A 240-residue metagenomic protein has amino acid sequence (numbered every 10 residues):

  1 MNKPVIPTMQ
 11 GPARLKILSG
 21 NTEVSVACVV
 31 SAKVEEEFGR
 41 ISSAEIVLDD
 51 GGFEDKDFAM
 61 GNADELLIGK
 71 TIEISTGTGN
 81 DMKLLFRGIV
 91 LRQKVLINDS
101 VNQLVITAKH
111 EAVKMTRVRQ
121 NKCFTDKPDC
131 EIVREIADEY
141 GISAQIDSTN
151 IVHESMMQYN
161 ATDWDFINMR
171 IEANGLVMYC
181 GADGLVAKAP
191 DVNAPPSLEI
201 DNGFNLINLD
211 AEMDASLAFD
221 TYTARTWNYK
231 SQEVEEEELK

Functional and structural regions predicted by a protein language model:
M1-I68, K109-V113: Juxtamembrane "anchor/assembly" segments of surface/extracellular structural proteins
N2-K3, K94, Q103-A112, S148-D210 (+1 more regions): Short beta-strand-centered interaction patches in the first periplasmic/extracellular domains of large envelope
V5-M9, S19, P196-K240: Acidic, small/polar-enriched beta strand-loop surface segments
G20, E37, D49-G51, G77-G79 (+6 more regions): Solvent-exposed coil/turn segments that connect beta secondary-structure elements in extracytoplasmic/periplasmic
I46, T71-E73, E212: A structural signal for the main folded, soluble domain(s) of proteins
D55-S143, D147, M156: Surface-exposed cap/loop segments at beta↔alpha junctions
D81, K127-E139, N160-N168, E172 (+2 more regions): Polar, S/T/G-rich
